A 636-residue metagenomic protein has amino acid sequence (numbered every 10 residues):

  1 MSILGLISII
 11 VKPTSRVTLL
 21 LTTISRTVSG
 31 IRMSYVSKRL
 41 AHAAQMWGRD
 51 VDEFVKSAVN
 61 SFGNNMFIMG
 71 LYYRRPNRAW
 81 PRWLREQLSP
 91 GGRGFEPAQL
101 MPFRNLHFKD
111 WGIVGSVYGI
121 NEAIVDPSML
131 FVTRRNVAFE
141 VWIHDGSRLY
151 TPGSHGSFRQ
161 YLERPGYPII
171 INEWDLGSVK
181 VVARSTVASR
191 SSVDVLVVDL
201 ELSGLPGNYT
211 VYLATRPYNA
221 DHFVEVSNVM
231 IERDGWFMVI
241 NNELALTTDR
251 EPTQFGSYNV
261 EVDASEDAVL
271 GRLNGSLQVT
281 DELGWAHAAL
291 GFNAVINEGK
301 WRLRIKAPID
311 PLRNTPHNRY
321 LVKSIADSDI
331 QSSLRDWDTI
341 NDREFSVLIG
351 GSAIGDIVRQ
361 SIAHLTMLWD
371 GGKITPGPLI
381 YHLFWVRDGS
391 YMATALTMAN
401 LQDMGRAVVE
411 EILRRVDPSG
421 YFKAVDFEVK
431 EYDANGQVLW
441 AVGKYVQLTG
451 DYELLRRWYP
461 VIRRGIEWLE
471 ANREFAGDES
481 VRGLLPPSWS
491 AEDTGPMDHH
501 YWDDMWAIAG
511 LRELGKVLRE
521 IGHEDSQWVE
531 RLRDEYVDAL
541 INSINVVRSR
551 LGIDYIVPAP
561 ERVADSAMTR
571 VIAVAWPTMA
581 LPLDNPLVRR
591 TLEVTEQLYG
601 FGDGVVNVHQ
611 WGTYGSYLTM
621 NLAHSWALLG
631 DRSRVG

Functional and structural regions predicted by a protein language model:
S2-V347: Terminal accessory carbohydrate-recognition/targeting modules of carbohydrate-active enzymes
V229, I330-L334, L383-V481, H499-L511: Aromatic-rich carbohydrate-recognition surfaces in CAZymes
G284-K323, P378, A424-D433, E467-D538: The feature captures the catalytic groove of carbohydrate-active enzymes
S324-L379, L383: An acidic-aromatic substrate-binding cleft motif
V358-I362, V529-I544: Short amphipathic alpha-helical coiled-coil/interface segments
M367-I380, R414-E428, E470-P496, S526 (+2 more regions): Glycine- and aromatic-rich loop/turn segments at beta-sheet edges
L368, I412, Y445, I462-G465 (+7 more regions): Alpha-helical solenoid scaffolds that mediate protein-protein interactions, centered on TPR/SEL1-like repeats but also
W385-D403, L413-D417, P460, E467 (+5 more regions): Active-site core of glycosidic bond-cleaving carbohydrate-active enzymes
